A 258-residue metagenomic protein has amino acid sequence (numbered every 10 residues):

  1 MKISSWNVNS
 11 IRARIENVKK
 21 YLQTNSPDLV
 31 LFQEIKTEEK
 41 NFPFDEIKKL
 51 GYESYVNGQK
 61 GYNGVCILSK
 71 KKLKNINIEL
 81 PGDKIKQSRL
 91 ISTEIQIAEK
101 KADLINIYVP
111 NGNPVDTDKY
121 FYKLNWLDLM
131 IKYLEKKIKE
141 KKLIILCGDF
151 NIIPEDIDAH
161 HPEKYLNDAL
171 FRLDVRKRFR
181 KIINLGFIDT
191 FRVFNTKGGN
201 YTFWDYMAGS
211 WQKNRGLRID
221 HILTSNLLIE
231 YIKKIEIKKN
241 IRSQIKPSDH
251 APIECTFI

Functional and structural regions predicted by a protein language model:
M1-L50, Y62-V65, P154, K181: N-terminal, active-site-proximal structural segment of metallo-dependent hydrolase catalytic domains
W6-N7, L22-K40, L104, Y133-D156 (+4 more regions): Active-site beta-strand/loop signature of hydrolases that rely on acidic residues for catalysis
I35-E38, F42-P114: Structured beta-strand-rich core segments of catalytic domains in phosphoester-bond hydrolases
L50, W126-I219: Metal-dependent phosphoesterases centered on the DNase I-like endonuclease/exonuclease/phosphatase
G61-I76, G198, S210-Y231, F257: Conserved beta strand-loop-helix elements of the APE1-like EEP
K70-K71, T93-E99, S225-N226, S248 (+1 more regions): Active-site beta-strand termini and strand-to-loop segments that position acidic
P81, V109-L127, E163-N167: Surface-exposed cleft-lining segments at the edges of enzyme active sites
E236-I258: Surface polyanion/phosphate-binding segment centered on an Asp-His-Pro turn
